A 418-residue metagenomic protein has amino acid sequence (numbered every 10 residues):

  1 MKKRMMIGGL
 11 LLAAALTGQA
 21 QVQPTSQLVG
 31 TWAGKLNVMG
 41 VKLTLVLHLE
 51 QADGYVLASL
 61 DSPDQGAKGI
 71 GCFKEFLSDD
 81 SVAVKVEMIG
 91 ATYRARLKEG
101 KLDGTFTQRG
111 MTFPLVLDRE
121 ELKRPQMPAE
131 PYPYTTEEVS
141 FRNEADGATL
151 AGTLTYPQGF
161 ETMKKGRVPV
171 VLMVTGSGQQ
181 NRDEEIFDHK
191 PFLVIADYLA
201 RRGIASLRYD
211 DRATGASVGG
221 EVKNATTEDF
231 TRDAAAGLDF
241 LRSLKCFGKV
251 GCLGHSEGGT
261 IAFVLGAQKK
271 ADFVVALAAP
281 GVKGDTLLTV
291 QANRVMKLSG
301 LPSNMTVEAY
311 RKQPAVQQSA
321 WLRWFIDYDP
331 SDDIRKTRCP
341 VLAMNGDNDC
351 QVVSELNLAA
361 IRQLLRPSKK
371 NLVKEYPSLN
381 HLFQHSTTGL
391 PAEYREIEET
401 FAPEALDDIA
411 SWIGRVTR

Functional and structural regions predicted by a protein language model:
Q21-R109, M163, V170: Central antiparallel beta-sheet cores of small beta-barrel/beta-sandwich binding domains
E121-G166: N-terminal cap/lid segment of alpha/beta-hydrolase-fold proteins
T162-R167, S177-R202, L207, C350-Q351: Short substrate-entry loop that stabilizes the transition state in hydrolases
K223-L244: Alpha/beta-hydrolase active-site loop
K245-S256: Alpha/beta-hydrolase fold nucleophile elbow
V264-L265, K269-K336, Q351, P367: Accessory cap/linker subdomain of secreted extracellular hydrolases
T337, A343-N345: Short beta-strand/loop motif that positions the catalytic acidic residue of the alpha/beta-hydrolase fold
C339, V353-L364: Short alpha-helix in the alpha/beta-hydrolase fold that links the catalytic acid
